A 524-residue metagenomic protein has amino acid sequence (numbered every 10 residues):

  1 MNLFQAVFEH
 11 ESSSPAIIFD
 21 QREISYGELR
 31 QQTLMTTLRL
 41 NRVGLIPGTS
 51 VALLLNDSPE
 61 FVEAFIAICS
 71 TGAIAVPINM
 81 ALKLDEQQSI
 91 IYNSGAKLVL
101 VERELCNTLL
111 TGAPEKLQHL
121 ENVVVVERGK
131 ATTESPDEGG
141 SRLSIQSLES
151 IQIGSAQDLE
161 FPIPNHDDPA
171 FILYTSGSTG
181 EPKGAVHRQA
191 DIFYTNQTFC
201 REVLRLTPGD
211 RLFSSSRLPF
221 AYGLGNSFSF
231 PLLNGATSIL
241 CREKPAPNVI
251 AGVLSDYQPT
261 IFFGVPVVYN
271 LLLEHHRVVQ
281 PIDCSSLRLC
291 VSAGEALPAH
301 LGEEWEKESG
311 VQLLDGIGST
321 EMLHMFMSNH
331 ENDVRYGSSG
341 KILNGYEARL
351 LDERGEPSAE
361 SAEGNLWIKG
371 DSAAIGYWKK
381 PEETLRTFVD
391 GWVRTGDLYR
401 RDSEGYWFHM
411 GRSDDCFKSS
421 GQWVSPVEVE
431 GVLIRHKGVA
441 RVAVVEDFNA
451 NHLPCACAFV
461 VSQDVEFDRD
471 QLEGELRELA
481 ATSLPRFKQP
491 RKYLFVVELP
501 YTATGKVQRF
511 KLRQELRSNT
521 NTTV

Functional and structural regions predicted by a protein language model:
S13-S58, V62-I66, K83-Q88: Conserved AMP-binding/adenylate-forming core of the ANL superfamily
S25-E28, A170-Y194: Conserved AMP-binding A3 loop
L38, R42-V43, S70-S150, S255 (+1 more regions): Structural core segment of the AMP-binding/adenylate-forming
L82, V99-V101, S255, F262 (+7 more regions): AMP-binding/adenylate-forming catalytic core of the ANL superfamily
V125, S141-L143, I153-Y174, E181 (+1 more regions): Conserved pre-ATP/AMP-binding loop-to-beta segment of ANL
F193-R211, A221-T260, H275-R277: Conserved AMP-binding/adenylation subdomain of ANL enzymes
A236, P259-G264, H275-R335, E347: Gly/Ser/Thr-rich phosphate-binding loop
K341-G345, R354-T387, Q422-V424: Conserved ATP/PPi-binding loop(s) of AMP-dependent carboxylate-activating enzymes
